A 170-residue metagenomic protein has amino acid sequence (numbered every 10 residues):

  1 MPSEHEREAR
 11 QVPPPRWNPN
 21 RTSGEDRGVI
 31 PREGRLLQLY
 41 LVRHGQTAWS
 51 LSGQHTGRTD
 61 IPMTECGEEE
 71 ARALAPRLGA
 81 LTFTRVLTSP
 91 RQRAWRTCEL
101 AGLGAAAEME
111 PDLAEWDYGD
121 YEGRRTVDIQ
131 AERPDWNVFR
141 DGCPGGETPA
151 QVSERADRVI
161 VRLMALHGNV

Functional and structural regions predicted by a protein language model:
W17, G34-A105, E132, N137 (+1 more regions): Active-site-proximal alpha-helix that buttresses catalytic centers in soluble enzyme cores
N18-N20, D26: Intrinsic-disorder-associated, low-complexity terminal segments enriched in Asp/Asn/His/Tyr and depleted of Lys/Arg
L39-Y40, L166-V170: Generic beta-sheet signal
P90, A105-E122, D141-C143: A short, structured active-site edge motif that brings together acidic residues
Y121-I129: Short, surface-exposed amphipathic charged segments that create phosphate/polyanion-binding patches used for binding
